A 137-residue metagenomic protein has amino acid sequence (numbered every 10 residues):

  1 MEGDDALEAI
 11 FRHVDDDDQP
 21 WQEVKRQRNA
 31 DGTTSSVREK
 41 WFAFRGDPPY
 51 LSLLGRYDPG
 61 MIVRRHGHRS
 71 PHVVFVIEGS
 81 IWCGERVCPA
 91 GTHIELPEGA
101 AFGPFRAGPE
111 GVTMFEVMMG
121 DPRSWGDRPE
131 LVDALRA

Functional and structural regions predicted by a protein language model:
M1-D47, E130-A137: A short, N-terminal "cap"/entry segment at the start of jelly-roll beta-barrel domains of the cupin/DSBH fold
S35-G67, V87, P97-A101, L135: Conserved short histidine dyad/triad with adjacent acidic residue
R38, H72, E110: Residues that flank catalytic or metal-binding motifs in active/ligand-binding sites
L53, G126-R128: A short secondary-structure junction signal
G55, F75, I94, E116-V117: Preference for bulky hydrophobic residues occupying beta-strand positions in well-ordered beta-sheet regions
P59, H68-C83: Glycine- and acidic-residue-biased ligand/ion/polar-headgroup-sensing regions
V87, E98-W125: Ligand-binding loop in jelly-roll beta-barrel domains
